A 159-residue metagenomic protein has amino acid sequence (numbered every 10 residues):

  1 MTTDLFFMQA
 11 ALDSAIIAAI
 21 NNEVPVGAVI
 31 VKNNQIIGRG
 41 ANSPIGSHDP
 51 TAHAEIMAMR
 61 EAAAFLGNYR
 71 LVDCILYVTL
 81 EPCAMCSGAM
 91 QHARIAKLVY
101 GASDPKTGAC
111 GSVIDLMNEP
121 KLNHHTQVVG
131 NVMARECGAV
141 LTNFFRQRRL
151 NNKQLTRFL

Functional and structural regions predicted by a protein language model:
M1-N21, M85-L159: Zinc-dependent deaminase
D4, M8, I45-R60: Acidic helix/loop or adjacent segment enriched in Glu/Asp that either coordinates divalent metal
A11, A15-A18, A28, G38 (+2 more regions): Small-residue (primarily alanine) positions within well-ordered alpha-helices, especially packing/interaction faces
N22-V26, V72: Short, basic and Ser/Thr-rich N-terminal targeting/leader segments
V26-N34: Short beta-strand scaffold segments in enzyme catalytic cores
I37-P44: Short beta->alpha transition motifs characteristic of CBS
P44, V78, A102: Residues that line or immediately flank small-molecule/substrate-binding pockets and catalytic motifs
A52, I56-A93: Helix-adjacent hinge/juxtasegments
